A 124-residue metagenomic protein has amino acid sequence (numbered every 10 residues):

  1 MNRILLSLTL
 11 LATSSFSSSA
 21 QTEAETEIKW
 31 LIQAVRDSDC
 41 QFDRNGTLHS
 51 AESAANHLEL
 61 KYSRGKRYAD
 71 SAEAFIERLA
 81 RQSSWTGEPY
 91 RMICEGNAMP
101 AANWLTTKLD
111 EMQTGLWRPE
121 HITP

Functional and structural regions predicted by a protein language model:
I4-T13: Sec-dependent N-terminal signal peptides
A20-R64: N-terminal secretory signal peptides
T47-P124: Compact alpha-helical subdomains of small soluble proteins
